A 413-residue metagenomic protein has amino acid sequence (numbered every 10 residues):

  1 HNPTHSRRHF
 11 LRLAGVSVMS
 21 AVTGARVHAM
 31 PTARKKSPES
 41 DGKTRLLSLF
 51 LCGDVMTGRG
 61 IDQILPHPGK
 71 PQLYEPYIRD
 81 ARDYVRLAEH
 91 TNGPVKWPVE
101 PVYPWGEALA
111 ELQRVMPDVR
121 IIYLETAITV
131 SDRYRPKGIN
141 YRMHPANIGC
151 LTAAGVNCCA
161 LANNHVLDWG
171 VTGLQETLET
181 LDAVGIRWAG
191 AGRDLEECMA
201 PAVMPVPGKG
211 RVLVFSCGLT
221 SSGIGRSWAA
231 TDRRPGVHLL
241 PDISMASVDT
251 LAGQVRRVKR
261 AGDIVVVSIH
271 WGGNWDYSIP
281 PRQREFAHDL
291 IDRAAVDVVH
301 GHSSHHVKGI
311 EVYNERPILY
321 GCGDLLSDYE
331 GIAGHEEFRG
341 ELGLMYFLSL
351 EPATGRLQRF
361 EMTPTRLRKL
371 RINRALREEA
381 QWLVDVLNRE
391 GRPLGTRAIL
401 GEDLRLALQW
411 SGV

Functional and structural regions predicted by a protein language model:
H5, H9-V413: Acidic, metal/ion-coordinating pockets
